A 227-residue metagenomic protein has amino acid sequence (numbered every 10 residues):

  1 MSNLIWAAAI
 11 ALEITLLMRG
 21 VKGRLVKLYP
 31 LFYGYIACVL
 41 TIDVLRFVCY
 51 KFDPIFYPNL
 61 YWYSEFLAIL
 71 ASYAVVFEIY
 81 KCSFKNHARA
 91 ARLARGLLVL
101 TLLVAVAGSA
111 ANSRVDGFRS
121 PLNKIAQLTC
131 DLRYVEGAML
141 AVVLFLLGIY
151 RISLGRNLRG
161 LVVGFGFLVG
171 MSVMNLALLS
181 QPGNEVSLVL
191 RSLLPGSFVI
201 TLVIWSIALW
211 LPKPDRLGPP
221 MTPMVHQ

Functional and structural regions predicted by a protein language model:
M1-A11: Hydrophobic transmembrane alpha-helical segments in integral membrane proteins
E13-K22, F47-P54, S64-L98, V106-F118 (+1 more regions): Internal transmembrane alpha-helix with an interfacial aromatic "cap," most often the third helix
R24-Y35, A91-G96, G155-F165: Membrane-interfacial loop-to-transmembrane alpha-helix junctions, especially the N-terminal start
V26, T41-Y61, S180-V186: Helix-loop junctions on the outward
L31-C49, A68, V163-L178: Hydrophobic alpha-helical transmembrane segments of multi-pass membrane proteins
G34, L67-A74, A94-R114, L128-F145 (+1 more regions): Alpha-helical transmembrane segments of multi-pass integral membrane proteins
P54-S64, A91-R92, R119-C130, L158-L161 (+1 more regions): Non-cytosolic membrane-interface motifs at loop->transmembrane helix junctions
L144-L146, R151-Q227: C-terminal transmembrane-bundle signature of multipass membrane proteins, characterized by strong activation on
